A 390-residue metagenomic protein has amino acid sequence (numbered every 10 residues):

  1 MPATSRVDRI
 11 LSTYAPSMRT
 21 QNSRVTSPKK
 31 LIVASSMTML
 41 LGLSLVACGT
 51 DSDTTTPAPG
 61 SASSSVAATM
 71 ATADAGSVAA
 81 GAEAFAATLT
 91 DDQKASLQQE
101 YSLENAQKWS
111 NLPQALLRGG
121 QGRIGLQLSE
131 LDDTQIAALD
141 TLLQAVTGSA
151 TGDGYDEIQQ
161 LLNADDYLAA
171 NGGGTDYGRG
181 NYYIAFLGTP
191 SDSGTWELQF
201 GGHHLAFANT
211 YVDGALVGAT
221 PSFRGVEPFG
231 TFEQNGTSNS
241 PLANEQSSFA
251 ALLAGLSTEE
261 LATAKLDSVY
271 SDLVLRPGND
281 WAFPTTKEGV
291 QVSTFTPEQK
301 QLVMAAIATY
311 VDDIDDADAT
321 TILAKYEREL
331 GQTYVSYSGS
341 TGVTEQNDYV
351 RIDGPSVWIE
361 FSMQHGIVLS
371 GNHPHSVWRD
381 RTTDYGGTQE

Functional and structural regions predicted by a protein language model:
P2-L11, A15-R19: Secretory targeting signals
V7, G49, A58-G148, G152-E390: A cross-kingdom marker for long, charged
D8, P28, M37-G42, D140: Generic N-terminal initiation segments characterized by hydrophobic and/or small/turn-forming residues
L11, T20-S36: Bacterial N-terminal signal peptides that target proteins for export
L43-A47: C-terminal motif of bacterial Sec signal peptides marking the signal peptidase cleavage site
S52-T54: Class I S-adenosyl-L-methionine
